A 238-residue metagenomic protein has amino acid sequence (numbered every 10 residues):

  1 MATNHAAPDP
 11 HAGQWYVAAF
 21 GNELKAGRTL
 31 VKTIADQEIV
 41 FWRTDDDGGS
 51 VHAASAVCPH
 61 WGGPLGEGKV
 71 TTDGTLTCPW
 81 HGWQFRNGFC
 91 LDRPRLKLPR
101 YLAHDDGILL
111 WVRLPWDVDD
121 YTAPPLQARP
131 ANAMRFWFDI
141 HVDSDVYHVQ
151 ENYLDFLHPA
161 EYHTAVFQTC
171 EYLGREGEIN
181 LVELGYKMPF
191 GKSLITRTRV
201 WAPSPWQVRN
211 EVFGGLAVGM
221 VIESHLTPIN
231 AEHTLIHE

Functional and structural regions predicted by a protein language model:
M1-A2, V149: A general sequence property marking short-to-moderate contiguous segments in secreted/outer-membrane adhesion
T3-H11, V17-R129: Rieske [2Fe-2S] iron-sulfur-binding domain
A6-D9, Q14, W80-Q84, L91 (+2 more regions): Short, charge-rich amphipathic segments
A12-G21, F136-S144: Short, exposed beta-strand "edge-strand" segments with a Pro/Gly-rich flavor and a Y/T-containing core
S50, Y121-E238: C-terminal catalytic domain of Rieske-type non-heme iron oxygenases
